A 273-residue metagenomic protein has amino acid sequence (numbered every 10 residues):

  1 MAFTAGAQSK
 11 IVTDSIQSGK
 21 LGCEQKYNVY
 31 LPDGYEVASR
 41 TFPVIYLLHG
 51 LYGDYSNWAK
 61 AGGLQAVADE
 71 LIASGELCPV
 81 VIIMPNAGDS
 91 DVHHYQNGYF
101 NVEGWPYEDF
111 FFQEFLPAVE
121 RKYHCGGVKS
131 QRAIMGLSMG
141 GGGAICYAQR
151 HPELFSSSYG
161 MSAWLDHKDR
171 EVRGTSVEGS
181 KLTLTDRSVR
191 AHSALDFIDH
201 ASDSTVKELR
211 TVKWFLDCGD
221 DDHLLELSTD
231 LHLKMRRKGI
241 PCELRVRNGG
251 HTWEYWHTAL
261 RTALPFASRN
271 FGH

Functional and structural regions predicted by a protein language model:
M1-A7: Hydrophobic h-region of N-terminal signal peptides that target proteins for export in Gram-negative bacteria
Q8-H273: Non-catalytic cap/lid and distal C-terminal segments of serine-dependent acyl enzymes
